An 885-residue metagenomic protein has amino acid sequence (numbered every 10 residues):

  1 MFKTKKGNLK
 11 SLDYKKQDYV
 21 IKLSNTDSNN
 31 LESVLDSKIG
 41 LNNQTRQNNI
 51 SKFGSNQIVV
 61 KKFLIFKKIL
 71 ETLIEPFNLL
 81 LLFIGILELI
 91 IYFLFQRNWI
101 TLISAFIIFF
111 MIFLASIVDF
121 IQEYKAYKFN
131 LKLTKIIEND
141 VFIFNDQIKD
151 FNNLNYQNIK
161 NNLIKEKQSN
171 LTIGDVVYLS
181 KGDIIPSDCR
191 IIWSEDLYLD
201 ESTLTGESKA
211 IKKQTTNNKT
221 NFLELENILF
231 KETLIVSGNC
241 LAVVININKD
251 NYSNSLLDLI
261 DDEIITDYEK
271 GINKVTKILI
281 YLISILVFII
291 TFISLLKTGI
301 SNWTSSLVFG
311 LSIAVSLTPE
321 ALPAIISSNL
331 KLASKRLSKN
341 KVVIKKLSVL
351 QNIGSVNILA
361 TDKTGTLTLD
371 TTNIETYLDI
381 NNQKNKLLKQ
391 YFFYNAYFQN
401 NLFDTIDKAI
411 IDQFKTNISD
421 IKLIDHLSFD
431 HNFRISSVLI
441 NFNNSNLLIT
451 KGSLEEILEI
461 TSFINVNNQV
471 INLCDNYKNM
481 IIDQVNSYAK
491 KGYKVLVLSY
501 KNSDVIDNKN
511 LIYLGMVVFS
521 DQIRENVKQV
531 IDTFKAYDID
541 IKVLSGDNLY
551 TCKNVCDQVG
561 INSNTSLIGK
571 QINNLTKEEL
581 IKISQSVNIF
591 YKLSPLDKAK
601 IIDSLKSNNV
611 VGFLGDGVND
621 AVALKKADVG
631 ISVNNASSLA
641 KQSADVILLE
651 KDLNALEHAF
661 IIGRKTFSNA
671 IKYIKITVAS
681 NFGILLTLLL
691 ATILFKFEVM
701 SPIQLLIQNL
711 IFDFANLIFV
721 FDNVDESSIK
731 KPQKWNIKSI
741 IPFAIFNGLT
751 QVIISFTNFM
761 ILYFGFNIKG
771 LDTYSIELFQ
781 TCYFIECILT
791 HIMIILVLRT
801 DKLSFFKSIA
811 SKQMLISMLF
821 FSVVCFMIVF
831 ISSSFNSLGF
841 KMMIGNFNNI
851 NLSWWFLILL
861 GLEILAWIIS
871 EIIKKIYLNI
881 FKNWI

Functional and structural regions predicted by a protein language model:
M1-T172, V177-Y178, D183-I185, R190-Y198 (+5 more regions): Non-lumenal N-terminal regulatory segments of integral membrane proteins
G40-E71, K135-I143, Q147-I159, K209-K212 (+14 more regions): Non-transmembrane, extramembrane segments of multi-pass ion/lipid transporters
E75-I86, K274-I289, S316, P323 (+8 more regions): Hydrophobic alpha-helical transmembrane segments of multipass membrane transporters and ion channels, focusing on
L82-I107, Y281-T318, K331-K341, I684-I703 (+3 more regions): Helix-interface capping motifs at the ends of transmembrane segments in multi-pass membrane proteins
S104-D140, N145, I264-I358, V517 (+6 more regions): Hydrophobic alpha-helical transmembrane segments
Y198, T216, L369-K389, Q558-G560 (+2 more regions): Basic, amphipathic juxtamembrane/active-site segments that coordinate anionic phosphate or diphosphate groups
I228-L234, N352-Y513, F519, D532 (+5 more regions): Cytosolic catalytic regions of ATP/NTP-dependent phosphoryl-transfer enzymes
I290, A324, L402, V559 (+5 more regions): Membrane-embedded transport module
